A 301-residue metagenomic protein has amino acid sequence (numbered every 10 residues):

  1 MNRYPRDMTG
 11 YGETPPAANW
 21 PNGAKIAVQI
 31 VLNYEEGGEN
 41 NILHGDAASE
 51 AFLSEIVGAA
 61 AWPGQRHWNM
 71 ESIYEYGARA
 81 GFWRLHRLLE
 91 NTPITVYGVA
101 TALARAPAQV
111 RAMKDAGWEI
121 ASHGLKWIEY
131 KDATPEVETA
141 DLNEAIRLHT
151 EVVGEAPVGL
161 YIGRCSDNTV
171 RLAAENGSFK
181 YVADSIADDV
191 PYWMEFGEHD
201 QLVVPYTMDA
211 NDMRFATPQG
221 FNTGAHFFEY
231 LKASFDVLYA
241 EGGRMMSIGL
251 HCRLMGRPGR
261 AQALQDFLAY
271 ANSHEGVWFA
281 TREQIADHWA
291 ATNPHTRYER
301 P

Functional and structural regions predicted by a protein language model:
N2-L202, F227-I248, L254-P301: Catalytic alpha-helical scaffold of carbohydrate-active enzymes acting on polysaccharides/glycoconjugates
G197-F215: A structural motif
A210-Y230: Binuclear metal-dependent hydrolase catalytic cores centered on His/Asp/Glu-rich metal-binding motifs
